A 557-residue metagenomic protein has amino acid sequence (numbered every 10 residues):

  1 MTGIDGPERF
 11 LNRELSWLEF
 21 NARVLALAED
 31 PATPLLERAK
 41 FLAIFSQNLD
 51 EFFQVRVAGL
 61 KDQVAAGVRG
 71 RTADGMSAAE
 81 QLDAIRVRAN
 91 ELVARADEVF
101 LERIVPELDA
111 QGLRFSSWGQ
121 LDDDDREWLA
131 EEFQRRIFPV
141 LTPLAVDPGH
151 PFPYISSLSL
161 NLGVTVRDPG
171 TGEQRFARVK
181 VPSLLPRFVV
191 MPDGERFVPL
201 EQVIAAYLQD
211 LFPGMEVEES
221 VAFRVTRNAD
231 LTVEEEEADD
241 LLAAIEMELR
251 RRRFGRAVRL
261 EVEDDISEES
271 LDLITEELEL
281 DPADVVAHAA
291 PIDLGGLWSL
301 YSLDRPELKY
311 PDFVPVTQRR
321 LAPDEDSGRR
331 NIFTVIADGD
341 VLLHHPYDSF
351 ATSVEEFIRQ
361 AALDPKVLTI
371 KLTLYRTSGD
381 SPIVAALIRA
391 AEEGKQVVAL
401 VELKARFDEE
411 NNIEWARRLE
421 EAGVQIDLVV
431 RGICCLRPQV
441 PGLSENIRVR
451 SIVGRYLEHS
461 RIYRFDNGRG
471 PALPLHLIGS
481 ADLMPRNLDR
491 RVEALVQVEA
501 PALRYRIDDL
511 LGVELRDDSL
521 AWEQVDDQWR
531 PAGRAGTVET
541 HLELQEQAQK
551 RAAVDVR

Functional and structural regions predicted by a protein language model:
M1-A422, C434-L436, V440-E458, I462-R557: N-terminal localization/anchoring segments of enzymes in phospholipid and broader phosphate metabolism
Q425: Calcium-binding loop positions in Ca2+-binding modules
